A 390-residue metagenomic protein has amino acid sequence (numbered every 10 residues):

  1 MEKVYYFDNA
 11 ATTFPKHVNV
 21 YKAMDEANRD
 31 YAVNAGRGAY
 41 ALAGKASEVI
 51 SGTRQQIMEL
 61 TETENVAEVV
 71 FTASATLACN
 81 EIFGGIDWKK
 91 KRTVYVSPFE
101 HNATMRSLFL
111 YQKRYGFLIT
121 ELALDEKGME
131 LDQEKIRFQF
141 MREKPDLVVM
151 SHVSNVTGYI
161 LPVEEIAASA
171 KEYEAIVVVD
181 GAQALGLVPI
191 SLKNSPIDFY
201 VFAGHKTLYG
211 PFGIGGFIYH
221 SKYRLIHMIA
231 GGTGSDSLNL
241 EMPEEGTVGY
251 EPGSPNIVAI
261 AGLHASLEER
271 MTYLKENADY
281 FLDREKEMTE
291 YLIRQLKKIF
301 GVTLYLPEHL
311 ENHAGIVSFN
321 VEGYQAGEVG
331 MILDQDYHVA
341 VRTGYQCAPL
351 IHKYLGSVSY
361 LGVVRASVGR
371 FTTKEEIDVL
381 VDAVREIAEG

Functional and structural regions predicted by a protein language model:
M1-G390: Pyridoxal 5′-phosphate
